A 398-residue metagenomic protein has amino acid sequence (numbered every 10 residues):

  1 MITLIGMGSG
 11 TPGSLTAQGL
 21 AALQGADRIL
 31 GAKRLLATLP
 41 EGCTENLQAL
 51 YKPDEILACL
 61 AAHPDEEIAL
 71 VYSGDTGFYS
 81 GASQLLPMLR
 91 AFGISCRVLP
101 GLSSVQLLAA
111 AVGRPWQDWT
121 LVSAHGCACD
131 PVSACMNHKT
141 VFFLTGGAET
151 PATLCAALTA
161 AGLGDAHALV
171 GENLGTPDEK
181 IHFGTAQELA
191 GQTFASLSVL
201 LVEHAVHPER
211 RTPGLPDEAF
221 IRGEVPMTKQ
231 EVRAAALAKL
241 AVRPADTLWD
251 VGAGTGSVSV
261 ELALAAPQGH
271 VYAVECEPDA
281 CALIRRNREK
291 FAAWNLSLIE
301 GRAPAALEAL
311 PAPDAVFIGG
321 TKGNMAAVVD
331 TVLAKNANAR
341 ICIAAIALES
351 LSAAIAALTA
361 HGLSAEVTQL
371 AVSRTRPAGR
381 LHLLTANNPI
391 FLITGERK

Functional and structural regions predicted by a protein language model:
M1-V98, L102, Q106, Q268-V271 (+2 more regions): Class I S-adenosyl-L-methionine
I2-G6, A17-Q18, L50, E67-I68 (+1 more regions): A contiguous loop/helix-start segment that scaffolds small-molecule binding in enzyme catalytic cores
T11, G74-H138, E300, P304 (+2 more regions): Class I SAM-dependent methyltransferase SAM-binding "motif I" and its flanking Rossmann-like core
G175, H182-F183, Q187-L197, S350-L351 (+1 more regions): Active-site capping/gating segments
A245-G254: Conserved class I S-adenosyl-L-methionine
T255-P267: Conserved SAM-binding loop of SAM-dependent methyltransferases across substrates and taxa, primarily the Class I
C276, C281, S297-R374: S-adenosylmethionine
I284-R285: Conserved SAM-binding loop
